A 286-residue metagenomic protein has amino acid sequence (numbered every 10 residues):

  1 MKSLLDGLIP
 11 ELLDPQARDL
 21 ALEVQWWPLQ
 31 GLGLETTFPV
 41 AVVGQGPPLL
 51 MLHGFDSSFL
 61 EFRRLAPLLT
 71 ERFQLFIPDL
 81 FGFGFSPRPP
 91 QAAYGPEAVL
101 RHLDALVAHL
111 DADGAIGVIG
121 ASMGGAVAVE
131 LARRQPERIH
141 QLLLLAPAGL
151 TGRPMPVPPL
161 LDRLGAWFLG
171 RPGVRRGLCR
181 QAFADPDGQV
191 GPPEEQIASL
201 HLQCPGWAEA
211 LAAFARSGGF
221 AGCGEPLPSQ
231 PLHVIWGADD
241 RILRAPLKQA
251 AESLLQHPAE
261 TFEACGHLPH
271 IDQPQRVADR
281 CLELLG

Functional and structural regions predicted by a protein language model:
M1-L29: An N-terminal hydrophobic leader/cap segment in hydrolases
E23-L34, F38-V43, F76-I119, D279: Active-site loop/oxyanion-hole signature of alpha/beta-hydrolase fold enzymes
P39-F85: Conserved HGGG/HGGXW glycine-rich cap/lid loop of the alpha/beta-hydrolase fold
E61-R63, S86-A92, R153-M155, A245-P246: Conserved catalytic-core motifs of eukaryotic protein kinase domains, centered on the activation segment
G120, G124, A128: Gly/Ala-rich beta-loop-alpha elbow adjacent to hydrolase catalytic centers
V129, R133, I139-L169: Flexible "cap/lid" loop of the alpha/beta hydrolase fold
R171-Q230: Conserved alpha/beta-hydrolase catalytic His-Asp/Glu region
P231-C265, I271-D272, R276: Conserved loop-alpha-helix segment in the C-terminal half of the alpha/beta-hydrolase fold that carries the catalytic
